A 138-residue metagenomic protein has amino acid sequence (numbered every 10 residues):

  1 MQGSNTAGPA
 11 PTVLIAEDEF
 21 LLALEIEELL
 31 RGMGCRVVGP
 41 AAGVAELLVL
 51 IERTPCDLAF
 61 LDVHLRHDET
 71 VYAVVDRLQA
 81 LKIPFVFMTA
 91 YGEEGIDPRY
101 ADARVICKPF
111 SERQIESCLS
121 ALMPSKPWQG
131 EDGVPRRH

Functional and structural regions predicted by a protein language model:
M1-L14, A45, R104, S111-H138: Non-catalytic signal-transmission and effector/linker regions of two-component phosphorelay proteins
E17: Conserved acidic carboxylate
F20-G39: Two-component/phosphorelay signaling modules centered on CheY-like receiver
P40-L58, V63: Acidic, metal-coordinating helix/loop segments flanking the phosphotransfer/catalytic sites of two-component signaling
E52-T54, R77-I83, E94: Conserved phosphotransfer cores of two-component systems
L61-Q79: Conserved phosphotransfer microenvironments
M88-T89: Hydrophobic/aromatic residues positioned on beta-strands within the core alpha/beta folds
R99-I106: As written
